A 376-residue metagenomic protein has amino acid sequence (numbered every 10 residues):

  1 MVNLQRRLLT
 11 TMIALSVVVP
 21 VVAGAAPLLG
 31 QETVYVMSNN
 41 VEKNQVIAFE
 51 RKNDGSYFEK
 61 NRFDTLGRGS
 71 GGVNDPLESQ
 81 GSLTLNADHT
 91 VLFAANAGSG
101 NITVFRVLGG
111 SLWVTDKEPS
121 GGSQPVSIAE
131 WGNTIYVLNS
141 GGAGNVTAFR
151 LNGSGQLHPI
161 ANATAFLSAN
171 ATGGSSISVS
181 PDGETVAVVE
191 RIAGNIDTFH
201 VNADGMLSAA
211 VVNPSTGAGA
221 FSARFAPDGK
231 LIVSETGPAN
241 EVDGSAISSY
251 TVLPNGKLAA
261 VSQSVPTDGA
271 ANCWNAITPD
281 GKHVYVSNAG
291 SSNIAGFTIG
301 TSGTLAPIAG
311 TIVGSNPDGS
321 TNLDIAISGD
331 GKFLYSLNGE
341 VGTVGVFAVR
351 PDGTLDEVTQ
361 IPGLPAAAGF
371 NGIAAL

Functional and structural regions predicted by a protein language model:
P27-R51: An edge-strand/N-cap motif at the start of beta-rich repeat modules
L29, L66-D88, S120-T134, A165-T185 (+4 more regions): Beta-rich, blade/repeat-based domains predominating in secreted/periplasmic proteins but also intracellular
V36, A94, V137, V188 (+3 more regions): Residue position within the beta-strands of beta-propeller blades
N39-V41, R51, A97, S140-G142 (+8 more regions): Short loop/turn segments immediately following the C-termini of beta-strands
A48-Y57, V104-S111, A148-L157, T198-M206 (+3 more regions): Short loop/turn segments immediately following beta-strands, especially the blade-tip and inter-blade linker loops
K60-N74, W113-P119, I160-L167, S208-P214 (+3 more regions): A short beta-strand motif characteristic of beta-propeller blades
Y136-L151, H158-S222: Aromatic- and glycine-enriched pocket-lining scaffold segments that form the walls of small-molecule binding clefts
G339-L376: Blade-level signature of beta-propeller repeat domains, shared across WD40, Kelch, NHL, RCC1 and BNR/Asp-box propellers
